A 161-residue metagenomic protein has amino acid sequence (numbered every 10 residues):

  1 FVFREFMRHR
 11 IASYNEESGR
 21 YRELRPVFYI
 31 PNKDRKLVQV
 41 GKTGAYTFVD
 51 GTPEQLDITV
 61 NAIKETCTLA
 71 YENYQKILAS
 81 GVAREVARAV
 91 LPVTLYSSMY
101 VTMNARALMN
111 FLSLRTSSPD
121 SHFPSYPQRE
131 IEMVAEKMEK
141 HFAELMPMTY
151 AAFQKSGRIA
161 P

Functional and structural regions predicted by a protein language model:
F1-P161: Family-specific signature for flavin-dependent thymidylate synthase
